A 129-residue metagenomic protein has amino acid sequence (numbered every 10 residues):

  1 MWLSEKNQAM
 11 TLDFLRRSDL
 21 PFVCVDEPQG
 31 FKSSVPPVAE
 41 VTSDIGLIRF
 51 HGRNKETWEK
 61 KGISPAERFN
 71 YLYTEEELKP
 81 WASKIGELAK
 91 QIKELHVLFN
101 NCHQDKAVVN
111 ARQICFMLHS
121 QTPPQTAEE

Functional and structural regions predicted by a protein language model:
M1-E129: Residues lining hydrophobic/aromatic ligand-binding pockets adjacent to catalytic sites
